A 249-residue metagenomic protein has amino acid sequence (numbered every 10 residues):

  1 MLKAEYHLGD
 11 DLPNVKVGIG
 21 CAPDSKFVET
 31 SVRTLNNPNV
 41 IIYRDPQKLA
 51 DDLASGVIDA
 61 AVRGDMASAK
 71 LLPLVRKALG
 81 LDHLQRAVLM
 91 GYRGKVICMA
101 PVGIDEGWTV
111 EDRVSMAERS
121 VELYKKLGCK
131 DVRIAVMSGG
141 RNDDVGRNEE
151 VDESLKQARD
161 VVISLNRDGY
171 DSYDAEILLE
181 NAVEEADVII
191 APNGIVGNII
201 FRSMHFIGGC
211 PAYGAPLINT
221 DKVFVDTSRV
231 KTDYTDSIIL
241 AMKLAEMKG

Functional and structural regions predicted by a protein language model:
M1-D160, N166-A182, D187, V196-G249: Anion-binding alpha/beta catalytic cores of soluble intermediary-metabolism enzymes, centered on
